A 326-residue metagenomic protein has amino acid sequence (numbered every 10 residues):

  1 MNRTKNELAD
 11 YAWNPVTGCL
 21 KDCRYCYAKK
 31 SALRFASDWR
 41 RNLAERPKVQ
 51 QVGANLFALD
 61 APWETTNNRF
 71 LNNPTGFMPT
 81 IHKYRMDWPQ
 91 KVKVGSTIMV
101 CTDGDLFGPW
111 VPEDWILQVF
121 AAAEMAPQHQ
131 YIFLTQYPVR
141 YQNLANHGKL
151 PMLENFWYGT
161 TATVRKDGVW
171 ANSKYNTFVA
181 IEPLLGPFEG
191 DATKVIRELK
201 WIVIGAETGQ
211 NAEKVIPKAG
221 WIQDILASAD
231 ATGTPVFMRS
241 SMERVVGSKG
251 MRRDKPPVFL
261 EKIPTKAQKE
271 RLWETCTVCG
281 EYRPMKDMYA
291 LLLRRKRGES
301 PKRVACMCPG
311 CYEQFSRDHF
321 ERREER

Functional and structural regions predicted by a protein language model:
M1-T97: N-terminal [4Fe-4S]-dependent radical SAM core
M1-Y11, F35-D38, G190-E274, Q314 (+1 more regions): Auxiliary Fe-S-binding modules of radical SAM enzymes
C23, C276-C279, C308: Short cysteine-rich clusters marking metal-coordination/redox-active sites
Y27, G280, Y312: Cys/His-coordinated zinc-binding microdomains
K30, R283, F315: Cys/His-rich microdomains that often coordinate metals
T80-R239: Conserved AdoMet/S-adenosylmethionine-binding subsite of the radical SAM
W273-P301: Short recognition patches in nucleic-acid-associated and regulatory proteins
G298-Q314: Cysteine-rich micro-motifs
